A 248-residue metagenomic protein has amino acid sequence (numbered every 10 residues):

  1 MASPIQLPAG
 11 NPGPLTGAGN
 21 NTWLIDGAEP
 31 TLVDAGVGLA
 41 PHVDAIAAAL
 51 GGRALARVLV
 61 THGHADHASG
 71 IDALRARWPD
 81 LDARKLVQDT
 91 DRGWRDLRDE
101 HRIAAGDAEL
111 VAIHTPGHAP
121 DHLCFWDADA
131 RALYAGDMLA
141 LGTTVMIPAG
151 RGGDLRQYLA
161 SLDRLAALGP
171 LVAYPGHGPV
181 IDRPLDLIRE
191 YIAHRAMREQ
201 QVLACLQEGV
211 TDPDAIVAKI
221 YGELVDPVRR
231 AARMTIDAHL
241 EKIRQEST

Functional and structural regions predicted by a protein language model:
M1-G51, C124-G136: Conserved beta-strand hairpin/beta-sheet module of binuclear metal-dependent hydrolase folds, prominently
P30-L32, V37-L39, E109-Q201: Metallo-beta-lactamase
A40-R84: Active-site metal-binding motif and surrounding structural segment of the metallo-beta-lactamase
I46, H177, V202, I243: Residue-level signal for inorganic ion chemistry
T61-H67, H118, H177, H239: Histidine-centered divalent metal-coordination motifs
H62, T115, R244: Short, contiguous alpha-helical
A83-D89, G93-R95: Glycine/small-residue-rich loop that forms an oxyanion/phosphate-binding "nest" at active or ligand-binding sites
A204-T248: C-terminal regulatory/interaction regions
